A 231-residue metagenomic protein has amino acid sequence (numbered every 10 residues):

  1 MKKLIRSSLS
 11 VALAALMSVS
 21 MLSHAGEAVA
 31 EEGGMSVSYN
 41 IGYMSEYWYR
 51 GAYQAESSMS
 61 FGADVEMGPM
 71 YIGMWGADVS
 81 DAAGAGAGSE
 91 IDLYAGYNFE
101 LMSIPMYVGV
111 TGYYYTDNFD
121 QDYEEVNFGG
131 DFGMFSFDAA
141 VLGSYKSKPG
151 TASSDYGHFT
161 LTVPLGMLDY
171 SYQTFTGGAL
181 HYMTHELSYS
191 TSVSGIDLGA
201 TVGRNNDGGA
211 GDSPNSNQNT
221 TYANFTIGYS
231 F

Functional and structural regions predicted by a protein language model:
K2-A12, L16-F231: Outer-membrane beta-barrel proteins
